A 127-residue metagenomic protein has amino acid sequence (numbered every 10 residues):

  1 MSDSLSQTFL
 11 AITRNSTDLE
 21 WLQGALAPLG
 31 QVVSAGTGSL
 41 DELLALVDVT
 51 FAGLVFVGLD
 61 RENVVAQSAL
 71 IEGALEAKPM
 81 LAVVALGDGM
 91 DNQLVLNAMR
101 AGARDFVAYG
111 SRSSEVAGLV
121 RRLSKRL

Functional and structural regions predicted by a protein language model:
S2-L26, A35, V55-F56: Conserved acidic segment of CheY-like receiver
Q31-S39: Short hydrophobic/Thr-rich beta-strand motif most characteristic of the beta2 strand and flanking loop of CheY-like
E42-L43, G53-A74: Conserved phosphotransfer microenvironments
L75, L96-R100: Alpha4-beta5-alpha5 "output face"
M80-M90: A short, hydrophobic beta-strand element within the central beta-sheet of small alpha/beta folds
S111-L119: C-terminal output helix
R121-L127: The C-terminal output helix
